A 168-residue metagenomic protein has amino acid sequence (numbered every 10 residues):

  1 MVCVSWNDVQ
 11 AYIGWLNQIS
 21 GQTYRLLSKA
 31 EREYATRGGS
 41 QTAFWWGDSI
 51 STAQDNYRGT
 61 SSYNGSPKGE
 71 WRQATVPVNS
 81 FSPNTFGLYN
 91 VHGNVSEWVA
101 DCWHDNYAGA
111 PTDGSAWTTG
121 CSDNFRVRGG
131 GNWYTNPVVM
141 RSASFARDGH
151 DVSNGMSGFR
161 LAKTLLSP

Functional and structural regions predicted by a protein language model:
V2-A146, H150-G155: Functional-site microenvironments in short loops/helix caps that host divalent-cation chemistry
G155-P168: Short, structured beta-strand segments at or near domain termini in extracellular proteins/domains
